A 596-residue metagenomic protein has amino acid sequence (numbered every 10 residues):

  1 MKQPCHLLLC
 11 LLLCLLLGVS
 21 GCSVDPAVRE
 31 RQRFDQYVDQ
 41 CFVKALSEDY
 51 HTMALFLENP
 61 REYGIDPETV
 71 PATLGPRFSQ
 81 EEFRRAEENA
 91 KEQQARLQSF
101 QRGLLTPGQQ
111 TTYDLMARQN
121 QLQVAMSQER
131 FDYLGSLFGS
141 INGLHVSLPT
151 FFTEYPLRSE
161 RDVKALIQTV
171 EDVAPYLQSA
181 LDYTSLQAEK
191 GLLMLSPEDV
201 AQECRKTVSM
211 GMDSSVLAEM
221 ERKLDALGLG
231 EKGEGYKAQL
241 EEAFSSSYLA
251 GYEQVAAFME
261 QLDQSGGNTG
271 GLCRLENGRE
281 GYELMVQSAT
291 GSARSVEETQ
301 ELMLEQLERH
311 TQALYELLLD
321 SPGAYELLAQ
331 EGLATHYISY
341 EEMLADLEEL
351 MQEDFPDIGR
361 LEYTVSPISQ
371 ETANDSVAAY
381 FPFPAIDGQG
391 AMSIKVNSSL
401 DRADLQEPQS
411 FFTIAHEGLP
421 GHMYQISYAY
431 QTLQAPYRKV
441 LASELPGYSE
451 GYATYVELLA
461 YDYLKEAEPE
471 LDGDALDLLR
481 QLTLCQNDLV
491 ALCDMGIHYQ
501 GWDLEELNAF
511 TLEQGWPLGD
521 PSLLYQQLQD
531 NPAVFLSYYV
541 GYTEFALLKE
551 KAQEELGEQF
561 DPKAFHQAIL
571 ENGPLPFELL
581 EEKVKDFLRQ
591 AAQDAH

Functional and structural regions predicted by a protein language model:
M1-L9: Bacterial N-terminal signal peptides that target proteins for export
L17-G21: C-terminal motif of bacterial Sec signal peptides marking the signal peptidase cleavage site
S23-H596: N-terminal maturation segment of proteins
